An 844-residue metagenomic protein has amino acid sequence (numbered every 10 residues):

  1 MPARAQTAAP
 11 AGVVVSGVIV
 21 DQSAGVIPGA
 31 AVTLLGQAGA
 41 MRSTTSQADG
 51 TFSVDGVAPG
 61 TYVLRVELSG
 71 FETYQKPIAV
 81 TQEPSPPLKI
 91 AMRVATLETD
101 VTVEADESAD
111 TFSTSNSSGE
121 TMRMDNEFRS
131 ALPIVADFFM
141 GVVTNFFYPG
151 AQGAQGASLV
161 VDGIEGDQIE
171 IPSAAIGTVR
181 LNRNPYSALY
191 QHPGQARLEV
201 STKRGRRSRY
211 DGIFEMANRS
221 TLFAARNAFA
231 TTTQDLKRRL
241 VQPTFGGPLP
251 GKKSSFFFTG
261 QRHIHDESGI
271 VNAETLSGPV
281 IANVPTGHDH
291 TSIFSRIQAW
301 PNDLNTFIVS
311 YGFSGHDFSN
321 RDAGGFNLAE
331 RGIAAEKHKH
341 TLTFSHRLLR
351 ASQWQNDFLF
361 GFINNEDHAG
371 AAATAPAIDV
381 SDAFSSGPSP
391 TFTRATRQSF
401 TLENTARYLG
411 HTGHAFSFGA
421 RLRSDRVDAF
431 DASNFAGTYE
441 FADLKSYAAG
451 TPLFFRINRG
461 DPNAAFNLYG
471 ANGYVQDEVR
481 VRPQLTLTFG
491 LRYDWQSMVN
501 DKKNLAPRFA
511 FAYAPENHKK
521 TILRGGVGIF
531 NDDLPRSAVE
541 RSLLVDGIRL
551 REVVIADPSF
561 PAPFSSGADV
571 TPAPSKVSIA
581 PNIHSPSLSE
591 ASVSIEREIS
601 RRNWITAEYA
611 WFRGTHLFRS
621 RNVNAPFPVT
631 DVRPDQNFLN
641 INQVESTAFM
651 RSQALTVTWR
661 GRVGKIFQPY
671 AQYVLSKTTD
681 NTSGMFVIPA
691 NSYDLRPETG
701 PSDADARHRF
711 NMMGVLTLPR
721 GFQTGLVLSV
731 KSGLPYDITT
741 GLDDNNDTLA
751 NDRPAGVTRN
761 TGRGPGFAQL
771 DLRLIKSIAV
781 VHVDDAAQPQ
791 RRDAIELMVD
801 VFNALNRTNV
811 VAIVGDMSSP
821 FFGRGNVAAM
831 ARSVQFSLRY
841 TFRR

Functional and structural regions predicted by a protein language model:
P2-S117, E170: Periplasm-facing N-terminal accessory domains of Gram-negative outer-membrane beta-barrel systems
E72, A79-R93, T99-R204, S220-A230 (+4 more regions): Periplasmic N-terminal accessory/gating domains of Gram-negative outer-membrane beta-barrel systems
A105, F214-S220, F258-R262, V309-F313 (+9 more regions): Transmembrane beta-barrel strands of outer-membrane/channel proteins
Q234-D317, A334-F362, P507: Transmembrane beta-barrel wall of Gram-negative outer-membrane proteins
D289, P301-G473, N624, V629-D631 (+1 more regions): Replace "related TpsB outer-membrane translocases also match" with "some related outer-membrane beta-barrels such as
D501, A510-Q643, T761, P765: Solvent-exposed loop/turn elements at secondary-structure boundaries
R602, P719-N751, R763-Q769, I775-R844: C-terminal beta-signal and adjacent terminal beta-strands/loops of Gram-negative outer-membrane beta-barrel proteins
T606-D737: Gram-negative outer-membrane beta-barrel transporters
